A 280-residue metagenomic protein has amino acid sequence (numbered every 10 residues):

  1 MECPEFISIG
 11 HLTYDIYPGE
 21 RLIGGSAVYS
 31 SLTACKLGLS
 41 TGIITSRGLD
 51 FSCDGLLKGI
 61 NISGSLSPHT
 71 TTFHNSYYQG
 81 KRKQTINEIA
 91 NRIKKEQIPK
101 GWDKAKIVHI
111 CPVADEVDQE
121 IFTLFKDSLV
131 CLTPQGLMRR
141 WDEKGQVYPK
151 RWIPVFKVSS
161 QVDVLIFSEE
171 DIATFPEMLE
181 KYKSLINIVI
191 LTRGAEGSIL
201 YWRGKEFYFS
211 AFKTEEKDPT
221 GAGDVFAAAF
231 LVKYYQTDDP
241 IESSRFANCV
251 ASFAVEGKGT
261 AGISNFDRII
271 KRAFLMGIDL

Functional and structural regions predicted by a protein language model:
M1, R151, L179-L280: Conserved phosphate-binding/catalytic region of the ribokinase-like
C3-E5, Y14-E20, K36-E116, E120-C131 (+1 more regions): Conserved N-terminal subdomain of the carbohydrate kinase-like
G10-L12, V225: Active-site metal-binding loops of divalent metal-dependent hydrolases
G25-K36, T123: Histidine-anchored nucleotide/phosphate-binding helix
L32, F73-S76, G197-Y201: Short beta-strand scaffold segments in enzyme catalytic cores
L32-S40, K233-Q236: Alpha-helix C-terminal capping segments
D103-K104, S160-Q161, L185: Alpha-helix C-terminal capping/helix-to-coil transition sites in glycosyltransferase folds
I107-E180, E196: Conserved beta-alpha-beta core of the PfkB/ribokinase-like small-molecule kinase fold
